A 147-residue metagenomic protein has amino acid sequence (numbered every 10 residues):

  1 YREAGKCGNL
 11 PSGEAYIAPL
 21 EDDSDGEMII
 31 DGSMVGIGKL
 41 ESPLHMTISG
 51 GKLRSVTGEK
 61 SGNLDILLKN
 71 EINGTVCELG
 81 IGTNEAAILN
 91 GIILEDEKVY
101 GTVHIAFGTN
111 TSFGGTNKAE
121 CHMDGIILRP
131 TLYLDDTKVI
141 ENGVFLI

Functional and structural regions predicted by a protein language model:
Y1-I147: Metal/cofactor-centered catalytic core regions of large enzymes
